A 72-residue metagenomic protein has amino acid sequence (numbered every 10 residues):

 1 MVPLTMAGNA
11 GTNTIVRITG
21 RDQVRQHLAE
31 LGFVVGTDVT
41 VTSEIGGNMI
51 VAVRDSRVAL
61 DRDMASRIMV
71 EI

Functional and structural regions predicted by a protein language model:
M1-I72: Compact, glycine-rich, soluble single-domain proteins
